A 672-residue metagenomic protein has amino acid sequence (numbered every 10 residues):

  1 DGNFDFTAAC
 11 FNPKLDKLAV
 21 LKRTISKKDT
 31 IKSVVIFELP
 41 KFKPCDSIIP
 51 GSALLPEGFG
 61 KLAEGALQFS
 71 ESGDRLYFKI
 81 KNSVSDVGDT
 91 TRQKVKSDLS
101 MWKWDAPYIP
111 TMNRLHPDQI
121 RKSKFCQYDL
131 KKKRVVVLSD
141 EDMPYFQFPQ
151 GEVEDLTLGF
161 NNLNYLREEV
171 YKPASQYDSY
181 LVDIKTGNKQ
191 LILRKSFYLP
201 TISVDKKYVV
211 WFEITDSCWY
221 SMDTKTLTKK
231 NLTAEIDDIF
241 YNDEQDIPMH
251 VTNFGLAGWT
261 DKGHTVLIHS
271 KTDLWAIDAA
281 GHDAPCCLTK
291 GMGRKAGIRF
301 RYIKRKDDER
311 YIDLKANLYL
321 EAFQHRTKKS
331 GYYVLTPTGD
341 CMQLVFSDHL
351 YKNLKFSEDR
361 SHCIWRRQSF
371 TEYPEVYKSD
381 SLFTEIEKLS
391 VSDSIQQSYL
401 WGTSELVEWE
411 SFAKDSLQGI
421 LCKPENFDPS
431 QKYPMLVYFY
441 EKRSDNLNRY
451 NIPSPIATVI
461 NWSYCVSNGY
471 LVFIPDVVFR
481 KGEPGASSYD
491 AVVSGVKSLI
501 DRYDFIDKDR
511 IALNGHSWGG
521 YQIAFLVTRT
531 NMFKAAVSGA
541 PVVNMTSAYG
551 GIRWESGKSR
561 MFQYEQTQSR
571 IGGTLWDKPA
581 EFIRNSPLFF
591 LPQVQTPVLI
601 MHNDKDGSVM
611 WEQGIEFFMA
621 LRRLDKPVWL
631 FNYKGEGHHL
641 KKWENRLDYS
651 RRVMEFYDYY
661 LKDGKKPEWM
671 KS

Functional and structural regions predicted by a protein language model:
D1-L21, I25-T30, V135, E154 (+2 more regions): A conserved hydrophobic secondary-structure block that centers on an alpha-helix together with its immediately flanking
A9-L18, K61, A66-L76, Q147-T157 (+7 more regions): Blade-terminus and WD-like Trp-Asp/Gly-His loop motifs, strongest in beta-propeller folds
T24-K28, S83-D86, N164-R167, T215-C218 (+3 more regions): Short glycine/acidic-enriched loop and turn motifs that connect beta-strands
I31-P56, K61-G65, F78-V137, E141-P144 (+7 more regions): Predominantly five- to eight-bladed beta-propeller fold
L39-F42, L130-K133, D183-G187, T224-L227 (+3 more regions): Short loop/turn segments that connect beta-strands within beta-propeller blades
Y77-K79, H116-K124, V135-L138, P144-E154 (+6 more regions): Non-catalytic accessory segments flanking enzyme active sites
E235-N242, S392-D509, H516: Cap/lid segment of the alpha/beta-hydrolase catalytic domain
I452-S672: Active-site-proximal cap/loop segments of hydrolase catalytic domains
